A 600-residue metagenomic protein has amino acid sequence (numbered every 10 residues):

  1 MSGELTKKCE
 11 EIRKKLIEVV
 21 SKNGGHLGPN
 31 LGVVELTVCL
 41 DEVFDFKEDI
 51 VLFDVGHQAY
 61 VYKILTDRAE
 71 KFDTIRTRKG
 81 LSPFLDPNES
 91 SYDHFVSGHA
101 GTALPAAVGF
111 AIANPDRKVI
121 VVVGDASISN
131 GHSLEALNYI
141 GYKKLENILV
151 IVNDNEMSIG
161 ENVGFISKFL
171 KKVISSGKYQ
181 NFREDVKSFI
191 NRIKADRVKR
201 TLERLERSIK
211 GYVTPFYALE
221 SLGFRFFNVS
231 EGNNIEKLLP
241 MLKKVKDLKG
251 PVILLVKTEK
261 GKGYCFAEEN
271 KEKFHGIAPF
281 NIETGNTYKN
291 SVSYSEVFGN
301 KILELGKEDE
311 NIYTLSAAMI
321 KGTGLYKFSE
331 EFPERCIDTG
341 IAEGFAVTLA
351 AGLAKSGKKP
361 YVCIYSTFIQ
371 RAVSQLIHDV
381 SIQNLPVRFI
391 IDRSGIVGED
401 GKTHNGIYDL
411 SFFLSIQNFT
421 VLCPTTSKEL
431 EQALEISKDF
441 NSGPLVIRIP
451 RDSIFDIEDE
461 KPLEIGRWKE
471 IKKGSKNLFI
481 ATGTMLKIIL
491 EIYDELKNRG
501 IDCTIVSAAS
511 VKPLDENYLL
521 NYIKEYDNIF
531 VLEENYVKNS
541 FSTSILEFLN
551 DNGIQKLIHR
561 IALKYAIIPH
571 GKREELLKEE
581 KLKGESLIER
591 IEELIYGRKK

Functional and structural regions predicted by a protein language model:
M1-V19, F266-I282: Cofactor-/ligand-binding subdomain signature composed of acidic, glycine-rich, tryptophan-containing flexible loops
E18, G25-E146, N311-I312, A317 (+1 more regions): Cofactor-binding active-site loop characterized by glycine-rich and histidine/acidic residues
K22-H26, V123-S127, N228-I235, I364-I369 (+1 more regions): Conserved short loop/turn motifs at secondary-structure junctions
L31, F53-V55, V123-G124, V152-D154 (+5 more regions): Glycine-rich, histidine-containing beta strand-loop boundary motifs that form or position
T74-A106, I112-D116, Y142-K273, K289-S291 (+8 more regions): Thiamine diphosphate
V119, V123-G124, I128, H132-A136 (+5 more regions): Extended, hydrophobic alpha-helical segments in both membrane/secreted and soluble proteins
Y139, A218, F328, G352-L353 (+3 more regions): Hydrophobic/aromatic ligand-binding patch that stacks against planar heteroaromatic rings of cofactors or nucleotides
P279, L414-E458: Helix-enriched interaction subdomains in cytosolic or periplasmic regions, typified by TIR/SEFIR signaling/NADase cores
